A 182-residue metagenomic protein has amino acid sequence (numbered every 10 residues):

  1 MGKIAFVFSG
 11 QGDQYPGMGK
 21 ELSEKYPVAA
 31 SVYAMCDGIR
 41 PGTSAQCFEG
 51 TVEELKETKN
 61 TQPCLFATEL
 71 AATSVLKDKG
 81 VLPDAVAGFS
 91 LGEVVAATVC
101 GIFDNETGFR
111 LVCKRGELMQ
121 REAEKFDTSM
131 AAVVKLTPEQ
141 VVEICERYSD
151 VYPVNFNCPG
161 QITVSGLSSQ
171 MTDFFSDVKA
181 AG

Functional and structural regions predicted by a protein language model:
M1-G2, L82, F126, C158: Residue-level preference for short coil/turn positions at secondary-structure junctions
G2-A87, V164: Helix-rich "cap/lid" substructures immediately adjacent to catalytic or cofactor-binding pockets
S9, Q14-P16, E21, G92 (+3 more regions): Short, electropositive, low-hydrophobicity segments enriched in small/polar residues
Q11-G12, G38-P41, C100-G182: Alpha/beta catalytic cores of group-transfer enzymes, especially the acyltransferase/condensing modules of polyketide
M18-E21, K25, G50-T51, T58 (+8 more regions): Surface-exposed loop/turn and secondary-structure junction residues enriched for glycine/proline
L22, C36, A96, I144-C145: Broad structural signal for hydrophobic residues in well-ordered alpha-helices, predominantly aliphatic
Q62-A132: Gly/Ser-rich oxyanion-binding loop with an adjacent helix/lid that shapes the negatively charged ligand pocket
